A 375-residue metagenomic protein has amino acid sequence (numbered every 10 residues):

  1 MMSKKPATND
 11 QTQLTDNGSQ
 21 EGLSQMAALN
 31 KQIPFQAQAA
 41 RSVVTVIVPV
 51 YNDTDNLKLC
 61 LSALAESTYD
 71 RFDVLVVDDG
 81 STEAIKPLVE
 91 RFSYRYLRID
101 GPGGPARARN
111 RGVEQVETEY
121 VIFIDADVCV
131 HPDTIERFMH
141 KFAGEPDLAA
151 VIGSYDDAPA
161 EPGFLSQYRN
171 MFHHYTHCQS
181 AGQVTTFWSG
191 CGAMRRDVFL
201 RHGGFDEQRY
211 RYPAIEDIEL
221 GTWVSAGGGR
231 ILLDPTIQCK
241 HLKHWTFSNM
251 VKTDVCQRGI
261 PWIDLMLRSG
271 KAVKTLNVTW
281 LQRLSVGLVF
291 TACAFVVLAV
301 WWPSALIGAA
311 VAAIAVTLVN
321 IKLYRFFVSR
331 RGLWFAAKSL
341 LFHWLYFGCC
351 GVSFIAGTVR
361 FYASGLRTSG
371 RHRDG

Functional and structural regions predicted by a protein language model:
M2-A63: N-proximal low-complexity "stem/linker" segments adjacent to membrane-targeting elements
K58, E83-R91, D133: Acidic helix N-cap motif at the loop->helix transition within catalytic regions of sugar-transfer enzymes
A63, D70, D78-K86, V128: A conserved acidic beta->alpha catalytic loop
I99-V116, R137, W188-S189: Glycine-rich, basic loop-to-helix element that forms the pyrophosphate-binding segment of sugar-nucleotide handling
V121: Short aromatic/hydrophobic "clamp" motif used to bind/position activated sugar donors
C129, D133-L165: Conserved donor NDP-sugar-binding/catalytic core segment of glycosyltransferases
A150-Y155, Q167-T186: Short, flexible, basic/aromatic active-site loop/helix in glycosyltransferases
R211-K274: Catalytic donor/gating beta->alpha subdomain of glycosyltransferases that bind UDP-sugars
